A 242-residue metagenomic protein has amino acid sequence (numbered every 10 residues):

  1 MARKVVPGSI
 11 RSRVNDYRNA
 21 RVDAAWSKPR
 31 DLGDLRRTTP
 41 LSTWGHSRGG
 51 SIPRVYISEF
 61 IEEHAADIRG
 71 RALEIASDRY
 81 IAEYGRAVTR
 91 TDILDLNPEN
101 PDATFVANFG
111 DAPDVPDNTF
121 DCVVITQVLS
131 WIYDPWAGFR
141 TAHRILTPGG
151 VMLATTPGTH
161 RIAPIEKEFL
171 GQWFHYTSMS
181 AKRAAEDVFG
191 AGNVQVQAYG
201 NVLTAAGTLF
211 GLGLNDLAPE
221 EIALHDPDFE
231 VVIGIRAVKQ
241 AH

Functional and structural regions predicted by a protein language model:
V5, S9, H64, Q195-H242: A C-terminal cap/extension of S-adenosyl-L-methionine-dependent methyltransferases that defines the acceptor-substrate
N15-A66: Class I SAM-dependent methyltransferase Rossmann-like catalytic core, especially the SAM/SAH-binding loop
D67-I81: Conserved class I S-adenosyl-L-methionine
A107-V123: A short acidic, Gly/Pro-enriched loop at the edge of an enzyme's catalytic core that lines a small-molecule cofactor
D121-D134: A short SAM/SAH-binding and catalytic strip from SAM-dependent methyltransferases
W136-V151: A short glycine-rich, Lys/Arg-flanked "PGG" loop and its adjoining helix->strand segment in the class I
A154-T156, H160: Acidic carboxylate diad motif detector
I165-A184: Acceptor-substrate binding/catalytic loop of class I
